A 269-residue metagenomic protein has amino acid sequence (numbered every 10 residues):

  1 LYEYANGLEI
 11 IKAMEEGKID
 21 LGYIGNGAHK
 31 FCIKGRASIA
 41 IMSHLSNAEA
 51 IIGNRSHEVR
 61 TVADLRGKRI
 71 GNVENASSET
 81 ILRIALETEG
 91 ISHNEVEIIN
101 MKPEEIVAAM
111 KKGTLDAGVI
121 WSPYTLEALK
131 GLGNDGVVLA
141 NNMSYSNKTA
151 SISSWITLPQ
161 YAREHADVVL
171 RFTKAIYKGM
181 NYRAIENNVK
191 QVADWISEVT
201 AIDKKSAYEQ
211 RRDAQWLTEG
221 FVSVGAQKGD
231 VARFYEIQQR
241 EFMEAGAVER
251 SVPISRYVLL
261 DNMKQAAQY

Functional and structural regions predicted by a protein language model:
L1-K102, A109, D116-S122, V138-A140 (+1 more regions): Short, glycine-/small- and polar/acidic-enriched structural segments that line small-molecule recognition paths
I11, K30, R83, L126-L129 (+2 more regions): Predominant activation on well-ordered alpha-helical scaffold segments within soluble catalytic domains
G27, E95, I99, E104-T200: Pocket-lining segment of extracytoplasmic ligand-binding domains
K34-A37, I52-G53, K130-L132, S151-I152 (+1 more regions): Short secondary-structure transition/capping segments
T88-H93, L132, D203, A247: Short helix-capping segments at alpha-helix termini
R163-E249: Secondary-structure end/capping motifs
Y235-Y269: Conserved C-terminal helix/tail region of periplasmic/extracytoplasmic solute-binding proteins
